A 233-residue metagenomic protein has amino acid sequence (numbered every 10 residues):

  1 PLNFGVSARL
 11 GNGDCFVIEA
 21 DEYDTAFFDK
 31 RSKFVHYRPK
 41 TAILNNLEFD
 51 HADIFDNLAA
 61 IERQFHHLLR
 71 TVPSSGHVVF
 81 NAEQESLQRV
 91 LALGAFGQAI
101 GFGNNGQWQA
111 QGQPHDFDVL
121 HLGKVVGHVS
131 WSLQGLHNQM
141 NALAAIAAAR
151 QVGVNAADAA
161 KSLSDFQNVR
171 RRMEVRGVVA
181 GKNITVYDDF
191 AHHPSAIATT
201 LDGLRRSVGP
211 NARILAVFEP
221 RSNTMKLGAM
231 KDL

Functional and structural regions predicted by a protein language model:
P1-F4: Short beta-strand-centered segment that lines the nucleotide-binding/catalytic pocket of NTP-utilizing
R9-N12: Conserved motor-coupling elements within RecA-like helicase/translocase cores
V17, D24, V35-V186, N211: Acidic, Mg2+-coordinating active-site environments of NTP-dependent enzymes
D24-R38, H193-R206: Switch II of P-loop NTPase G domains
D29, D56-A59, V154, A198-T199 (+1 more regions): Generic recognition of short, well-ordered alpha-helical segments
H51, H192-H193: Histidine-centered active-site/metal-ligand motif
V169, P194-L233: Active-site beta-alpha connecting loops in nucleotide-dependent enzymes
